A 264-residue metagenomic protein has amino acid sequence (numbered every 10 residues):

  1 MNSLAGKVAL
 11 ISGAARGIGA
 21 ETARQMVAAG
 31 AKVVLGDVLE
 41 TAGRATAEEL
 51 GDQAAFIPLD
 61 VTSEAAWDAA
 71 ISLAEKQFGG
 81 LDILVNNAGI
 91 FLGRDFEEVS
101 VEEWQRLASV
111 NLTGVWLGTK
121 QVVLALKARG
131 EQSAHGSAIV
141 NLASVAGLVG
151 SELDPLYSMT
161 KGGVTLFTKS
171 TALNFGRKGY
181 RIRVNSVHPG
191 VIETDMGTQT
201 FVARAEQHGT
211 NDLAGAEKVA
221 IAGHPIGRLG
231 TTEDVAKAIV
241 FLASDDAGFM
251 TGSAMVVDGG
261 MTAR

Functional and structural regions predicted by a protein language model:
S3, V149, R228, I239-F241 (+2 more regions): Short C-terminal tail/terminal secondary-structure segment of NAD(P)H-dependent dehydrogenase/reductase domains
S3-V34: Canonical Rossmann dinucleotide-binding motif of NAD(H)/NADP(H)-dependent dehydrogenases/reductases, specifically
D95-F96, E103-A108, A220: Substrate-binding pocket helix/loop in short-chain dehydrogenase/reductase
T119, T160, T168: Active-site helix of classical SDR
L124, L173-R177, G248: Alpha-helical segment proximal to the catalytic Tyr-Lys
S144: Residue(s) in the substrate-gating loop at a strand-loop-helix junction that position the organic substrate next
K178-R183, M250-G252: Short, small/polar-rich loop/turn modules that mediate ligand/substrate recognition or access, typified
